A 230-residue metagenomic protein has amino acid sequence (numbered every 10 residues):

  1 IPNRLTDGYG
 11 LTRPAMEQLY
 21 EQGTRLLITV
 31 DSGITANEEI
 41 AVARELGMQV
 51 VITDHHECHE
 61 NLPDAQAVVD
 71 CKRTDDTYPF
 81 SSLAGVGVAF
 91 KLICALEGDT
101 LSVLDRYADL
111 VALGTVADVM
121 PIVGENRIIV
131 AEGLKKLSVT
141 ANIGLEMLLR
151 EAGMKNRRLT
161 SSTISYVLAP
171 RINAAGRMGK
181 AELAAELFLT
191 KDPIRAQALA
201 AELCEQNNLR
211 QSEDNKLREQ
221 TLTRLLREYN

Functional and structural regions predicted by a protein language model:
I1-L26, L46-G47, E97-N230: Hydrophobic helix-and-loop "lid/oligomerization" segment in the mid-to-C-terminal part of catalytic domains
P2-R4, S32-G33, H55-C58, A67 (+1 more regions): Short, ordered loop/turn segments at secondary-structure junctions
G8, S32, Y78-S81, I122: Glycine- and other small-residue-rich loops at beta-strand/loop junctions that grip anionic moieties
T24-L26, V30-V42: Phosphate/diphosphate-binding loops
N37, L62, L83-V86, F90 (+2 more regions): Amphipathic alpha-helical transducer elements in NTP-driven molecular machines
N37-L46, H56, P63-D64: Short Gly/Thr/Asp-enriched flexible loops that form oxyanion-binding sites at enzyme active sites
V50-I52: Hydrophobic beta-strand scaffold residues
P63-V116: Short alpha-helices
